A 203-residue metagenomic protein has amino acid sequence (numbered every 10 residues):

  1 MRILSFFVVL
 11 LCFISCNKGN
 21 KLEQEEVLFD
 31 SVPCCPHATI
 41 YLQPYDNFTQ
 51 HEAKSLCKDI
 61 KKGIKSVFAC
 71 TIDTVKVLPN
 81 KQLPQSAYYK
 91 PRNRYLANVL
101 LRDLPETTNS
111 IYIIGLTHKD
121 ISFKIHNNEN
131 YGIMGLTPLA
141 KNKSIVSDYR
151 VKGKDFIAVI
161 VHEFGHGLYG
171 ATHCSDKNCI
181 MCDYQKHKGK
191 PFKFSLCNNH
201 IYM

Functional and structural regions predicted by a protein language model:
R2-V9: Sec-dependent signal peptide recognition, specifically the positively charged N-region followed immediately by
C12-S15: C-terminal motif of bacterial Sec signal peptides marking the signal peptidase cleavage site
N17-G19: Bacterial signal peptide processing site
E25-E26, V32-C34, S147-G153, F164: Phospho-regulatory, Ser/Thr- and acidic-rich intrinsically disordered linkers and terminal tails that flank modular
P33-A53: Fold-level signature of zinc-dependent metallopeptidase catalytic domains
S55-I160: Metzincin-family zinc-dependent endopeptidase catalytic domain
N130-D155, A171-M203: Metalloprotease/metallohydrolase-associated module, dominated by Zn2+-dependent proteases
V159-A171: Catalytic glutamate of the conserved HExxH
